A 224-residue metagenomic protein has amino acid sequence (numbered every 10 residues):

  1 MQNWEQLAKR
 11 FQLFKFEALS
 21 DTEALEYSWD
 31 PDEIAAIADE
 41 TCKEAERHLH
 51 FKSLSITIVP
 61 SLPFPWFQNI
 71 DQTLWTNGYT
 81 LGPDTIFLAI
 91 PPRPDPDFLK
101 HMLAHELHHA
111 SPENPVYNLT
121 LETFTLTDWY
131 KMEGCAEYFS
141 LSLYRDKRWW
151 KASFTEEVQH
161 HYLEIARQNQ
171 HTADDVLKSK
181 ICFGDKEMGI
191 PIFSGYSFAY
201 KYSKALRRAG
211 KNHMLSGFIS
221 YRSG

Functional and structural regions predicted by a protein language model:
M1-P31: Non-catalytic architectural context of zinc metalloproteases
D21-G82, P96: Auxiliary, metal-adjacent structural segments of Zn-dependent hydrolase domains
F87-L103: Short pre-active-site segment immediately N-terminal to the catalytic Zn-binding motif
K100, M132, G195: Hydrophobic (often cysteine-bearing) scaffold residues that line and stabilize catalytic clefts of nucleotide/cofactor
H101-N114, E137: Active-site recognition of the HExxH zinc-binding catalytic motif
N114-L126, R145-A152, A209, H213-G217: Inter-helical turn/loop segments and adjacent helix faces that build the functional surface of alpha-helical bundle
T123-H160: Post-HExxH zinc-binding segment in Zn-dependent metallohydrolases
Q168-G224: Pan-zinc metallopeptidase signature
